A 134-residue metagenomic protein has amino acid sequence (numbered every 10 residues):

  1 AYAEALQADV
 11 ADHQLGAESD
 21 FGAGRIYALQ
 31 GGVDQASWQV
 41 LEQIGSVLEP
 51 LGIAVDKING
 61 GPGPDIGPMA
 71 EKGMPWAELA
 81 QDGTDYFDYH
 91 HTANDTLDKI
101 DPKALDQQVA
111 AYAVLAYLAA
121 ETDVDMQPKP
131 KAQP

Functional and structural regions predicted by a protein language model:
A1-V40: Acidic/histidine-rich catalytic neighborhood of metal-dependent amide-processing enzymes
Y2, S37-V47, P62-D65, L105-A111 (+1 more regions): Stable alpha-helical elements in mature extracytoplasmic
E4-A8, S46-I53, E71-M74, D95-D98 (+1 more regions): Sec-exported extracytoplasmic/periplasmic mature domains
Q14-S19, I58, P68, P75-A80 (+3 more regions): Structural recognition of the beta-strand scaffold that forms the well-ordered cores of secreted hydrolase catalytic
F21-R25, G61-P62, D82-F87: Solvent-exposed loop/turn segments at secondary-structure junctions within structured extracellular/periplasmic domains
I26-Q35, A54-N59, D95-L105: Second-shell loop/turn segments in exported
P50-D65, P130: Short catalytic/ligand-gating loop segments at beta-alpha or beta-beta junctions within enzyme catalytic domains
Y86-P134: His/Asp/Glu-rich mid-to-C-terminal helical/loop segments that flank catalytic regions of hydrolases
